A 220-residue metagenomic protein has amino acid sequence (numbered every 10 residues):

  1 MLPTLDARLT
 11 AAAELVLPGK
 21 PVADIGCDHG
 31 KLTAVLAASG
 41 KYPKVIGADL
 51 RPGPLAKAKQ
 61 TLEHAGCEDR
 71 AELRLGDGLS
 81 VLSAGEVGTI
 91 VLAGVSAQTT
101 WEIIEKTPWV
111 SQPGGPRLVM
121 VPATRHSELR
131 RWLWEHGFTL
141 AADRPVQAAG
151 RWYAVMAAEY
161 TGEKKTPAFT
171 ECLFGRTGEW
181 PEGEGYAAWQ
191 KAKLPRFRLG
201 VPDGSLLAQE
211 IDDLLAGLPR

Functional and structural regions predicted by a protein language model:
M1-K20, A34: S-adenosyl-L-methionine
L2-A7, S80-V81, E86, Q98-R220: Class I S-adenosyl-L-methionine
G19-D28: Conserved class I S-adenosyl-L-methionine
H29-K41: Conserved SAM-binding loop of SAM-dependent methyltransferases across substrates and taxa, primarily the Class I
K44-D49: Conserved SAM-binding motif I beta-strand of class I
R51-G53: Conserved SAM/SAH-binding beta-strand->alpha-helix loop
A56-A84: S-adenosyl-L-methionine
E86-G94: Short SAM/SAH-binding signature in class I
